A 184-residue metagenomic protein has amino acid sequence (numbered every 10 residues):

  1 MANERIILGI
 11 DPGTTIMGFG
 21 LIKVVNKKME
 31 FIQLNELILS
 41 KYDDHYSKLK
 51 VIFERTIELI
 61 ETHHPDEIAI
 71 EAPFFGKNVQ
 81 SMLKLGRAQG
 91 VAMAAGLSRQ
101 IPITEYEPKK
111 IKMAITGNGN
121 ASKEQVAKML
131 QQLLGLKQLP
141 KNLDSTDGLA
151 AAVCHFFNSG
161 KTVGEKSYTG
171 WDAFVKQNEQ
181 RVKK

Functional and structural regions predicted by a protein language model:
M1-K184: Phosphate- and other anionic-substrate recognition elements at nucleic-acid/protein interfaces
